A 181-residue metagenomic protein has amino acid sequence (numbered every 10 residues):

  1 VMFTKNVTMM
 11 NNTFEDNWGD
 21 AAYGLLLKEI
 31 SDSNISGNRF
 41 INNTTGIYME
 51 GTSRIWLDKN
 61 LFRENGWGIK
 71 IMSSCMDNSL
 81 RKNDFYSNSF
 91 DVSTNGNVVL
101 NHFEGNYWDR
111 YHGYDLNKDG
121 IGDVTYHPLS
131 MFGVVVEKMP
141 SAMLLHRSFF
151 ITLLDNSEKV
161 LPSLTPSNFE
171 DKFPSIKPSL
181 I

Functional and structural regions predicted by a protein language model:
V1-F3, A21-E29, T45-G51, W67-S74 (+2 more regions): Glycine-rich beta-solenoid repeat tracts in large extracellular/virion proteins
K5, E15-D16, E29, E50 (+5 more regions): Glutamate identity and glutamate-enriched acidic tracts
V7-T8, L25, D32-S33, R54-W56 (+4 more regions): Solenoid scaffold repeats with emphasis on beta-solenoid/beta-helix
C75-I181: Acidic, glycine- and Ser/Thr-rich low-complexity intrinsically disordered tracts in extracellular/secreted proteins
